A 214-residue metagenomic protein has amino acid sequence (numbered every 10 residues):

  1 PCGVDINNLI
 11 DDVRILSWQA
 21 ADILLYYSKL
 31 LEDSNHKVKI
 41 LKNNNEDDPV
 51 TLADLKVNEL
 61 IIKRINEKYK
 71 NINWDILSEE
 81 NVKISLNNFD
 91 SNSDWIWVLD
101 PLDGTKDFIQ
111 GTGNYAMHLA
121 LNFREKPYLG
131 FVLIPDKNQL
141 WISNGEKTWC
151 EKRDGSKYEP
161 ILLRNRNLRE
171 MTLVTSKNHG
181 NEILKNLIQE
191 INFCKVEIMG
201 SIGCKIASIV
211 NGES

Functional and structural regions predicted by a protein language model:
P1-L102, F123, N186-E190: N-terminal subdomain of lithium-sensitive/metallo-dependent phosphomonoesterases centered on the IMPase/IPPase/PAP
A20, L24, D54, I65 (+5 more regions): Residue-level signal for inorganic ion chemistry
D90-W149: DPxDG-like acidic metal-binding loop motif
K147-C150, G155-K157: Short helix-loop capping/hinge motifs at secondary-structure junctions, enriched in acidic/polar residues
I161-S214: An extended, acidic
